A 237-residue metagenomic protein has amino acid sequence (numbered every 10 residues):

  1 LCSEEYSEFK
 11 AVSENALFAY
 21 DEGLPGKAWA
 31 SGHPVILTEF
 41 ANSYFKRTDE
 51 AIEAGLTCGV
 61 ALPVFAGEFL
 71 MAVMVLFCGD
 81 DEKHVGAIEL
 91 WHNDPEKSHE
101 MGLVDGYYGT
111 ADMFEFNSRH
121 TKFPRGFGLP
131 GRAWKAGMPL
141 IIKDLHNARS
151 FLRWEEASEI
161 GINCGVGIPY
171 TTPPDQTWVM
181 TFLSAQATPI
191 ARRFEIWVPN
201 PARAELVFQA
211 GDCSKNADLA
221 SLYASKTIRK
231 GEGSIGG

Functional and structural regions predicted by a protein language model:
L1, I88-K97, E195-A202: Short hydrophobic alpha-helical segments used for membrane anchoring or interfacial signaling
L1-S43, S98-R149, A204-G237: Regulatory sensory and allosteric helical modules in signal-transduction proteins and certain transcription factors
A16-A19, N42, E50-L56, T121-P124 (+3 more regions): Short loop/turn motifs at secondary-structure junctions and domain boundaries
T48, A61, V73, W154 (+2 more regions): Short hydrophobic/aromatic beta-strand element in the GNAT-like acyltransferase core that lines or flanks the acyl-donor
C58-F65, C164-T171: A short, aliphatic-rich beta-strand micro-motif
L62, L76-G79, I168, F182-A185: Output-coupling edge of small sensory domains
F65-L70, E82, Y170-Q176, T188: Flexible loop/coil segments at beta-strand boundaries within sensory signal-transduction domains
D80-A87, Q186-F194, V198-N200: PAS-family sensory modules
